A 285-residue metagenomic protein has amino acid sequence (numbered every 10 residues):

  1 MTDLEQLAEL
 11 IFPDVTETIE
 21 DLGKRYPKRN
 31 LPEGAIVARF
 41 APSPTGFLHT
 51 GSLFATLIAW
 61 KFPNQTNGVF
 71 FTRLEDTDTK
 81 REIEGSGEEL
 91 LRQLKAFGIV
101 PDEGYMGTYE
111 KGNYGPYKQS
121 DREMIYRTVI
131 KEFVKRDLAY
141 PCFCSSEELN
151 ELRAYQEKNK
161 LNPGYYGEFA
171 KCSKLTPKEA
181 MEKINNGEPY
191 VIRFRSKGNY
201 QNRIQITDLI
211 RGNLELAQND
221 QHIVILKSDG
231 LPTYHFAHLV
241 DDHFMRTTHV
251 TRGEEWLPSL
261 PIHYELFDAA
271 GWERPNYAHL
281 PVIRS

Functional and structural regions predicted by a protein language model:
T2-N159, P258-N276: N-terminal Rossmann-like or analogous alpha/beta NTP/dinucleotide-binding catalytic cores that position adenine
K135, Y140-S285: Active-site cores that bind ATP or allylic diphosphates and position pyrophosphate for catalysis
